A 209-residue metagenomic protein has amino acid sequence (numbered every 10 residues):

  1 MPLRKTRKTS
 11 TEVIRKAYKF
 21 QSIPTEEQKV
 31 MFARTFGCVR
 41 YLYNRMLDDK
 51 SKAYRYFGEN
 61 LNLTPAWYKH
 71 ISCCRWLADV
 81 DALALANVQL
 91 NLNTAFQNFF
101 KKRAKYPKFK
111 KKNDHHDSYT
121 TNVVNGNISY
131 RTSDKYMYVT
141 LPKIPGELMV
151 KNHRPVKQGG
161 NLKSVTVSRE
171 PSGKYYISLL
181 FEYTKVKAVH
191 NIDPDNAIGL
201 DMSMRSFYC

Functional and structural regions predicted by a protein language model:
M1-C209: Nucleic-acid substrate recognition interfaces
